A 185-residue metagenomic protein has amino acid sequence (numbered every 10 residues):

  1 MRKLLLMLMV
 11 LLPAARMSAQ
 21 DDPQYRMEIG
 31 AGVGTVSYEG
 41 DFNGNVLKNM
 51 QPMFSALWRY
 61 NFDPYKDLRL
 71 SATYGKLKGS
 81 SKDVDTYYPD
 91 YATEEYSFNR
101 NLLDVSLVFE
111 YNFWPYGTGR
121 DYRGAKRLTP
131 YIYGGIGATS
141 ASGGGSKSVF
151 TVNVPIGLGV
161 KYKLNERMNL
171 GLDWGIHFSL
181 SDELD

Functional and structural regions predicted by a protein language model:
M1-Q24: Bacterial Sec-dependent N-terminal signal peptides
A19-N61: Short glycine/proline- and aromatic-enriched beta-strand/turn motifs that initiate or cap beta-hairpins
Q24, N61-Y65, W114-Y116, K163-N165: Outer-membrane beta-barrel channels and translocator barrels
R26, Q51-M53, L102-S106, T129 (+1 more regions): Transmembrane beta-barrel architecture of outer-membrane proteins
A31-T35, A56-Y60, L107-Y111, G134-A138 (+2 more regions): Residues on the lipid-exposed face of transmembrane beta-strands in outer-membrane beta-barrel proteins
T35, D41, F54-S55, Y60 (+5 more regions): Outer-membrane beta-barrel domain signature
K66-V149: Gram-negative (and chloroplast) outer-membrane scaffold detector with strong preference for beta-barrel transmembrane
L102, N165-D185: Predominantly the C-terminal beta-signal and adjacent terminal strand-loop region of outer-membrane beta-barrel
